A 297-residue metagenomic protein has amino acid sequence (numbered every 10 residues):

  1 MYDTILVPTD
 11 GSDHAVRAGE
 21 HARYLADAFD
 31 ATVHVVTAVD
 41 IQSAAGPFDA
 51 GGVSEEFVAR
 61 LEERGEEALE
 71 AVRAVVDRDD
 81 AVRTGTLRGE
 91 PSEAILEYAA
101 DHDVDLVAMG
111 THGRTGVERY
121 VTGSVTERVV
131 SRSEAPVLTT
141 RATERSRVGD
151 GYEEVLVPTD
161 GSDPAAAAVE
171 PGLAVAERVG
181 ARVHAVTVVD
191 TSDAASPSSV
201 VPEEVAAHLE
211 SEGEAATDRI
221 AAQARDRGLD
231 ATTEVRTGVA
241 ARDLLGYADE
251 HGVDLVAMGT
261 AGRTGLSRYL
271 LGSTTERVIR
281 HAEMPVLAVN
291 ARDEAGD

Functional and structural regions predicted by a protein language model:
M1-R17, S131-A167, H281-D297: Intrinsically disordered or low-complexity boundary/linker segments at protein termini and domain junctions
Y2-D49, E154-S198, Q223-R227: Small/aliphatic-rich secondary-structure junction motif
H34-V36, R83-L87, L138, H184-V186 (+2 more regions): General small-molecule cofactor/ligand-binding pocket signal
A38-E67, V188-A215: Acidic, proline/glycine-rich short linear motifs
S43, A74-V107, A222-V256, T264 (+2 more regions): Structural beta-alpha unit
V53, F57-R78, I220, A224: N-terminal Rossmann-like dinucleotide/flavin-binding domain of flavoprotein oxidoreductases that bind FAD/FMN
Y98-R145, E250-D297: Gly/Ser-rich helix-loop-strand patches that form or flank binding pockets for ribonucleotide-derived cofactors
A181-V256, S267-Y269: Structured core of small recognition/catalytic domains
